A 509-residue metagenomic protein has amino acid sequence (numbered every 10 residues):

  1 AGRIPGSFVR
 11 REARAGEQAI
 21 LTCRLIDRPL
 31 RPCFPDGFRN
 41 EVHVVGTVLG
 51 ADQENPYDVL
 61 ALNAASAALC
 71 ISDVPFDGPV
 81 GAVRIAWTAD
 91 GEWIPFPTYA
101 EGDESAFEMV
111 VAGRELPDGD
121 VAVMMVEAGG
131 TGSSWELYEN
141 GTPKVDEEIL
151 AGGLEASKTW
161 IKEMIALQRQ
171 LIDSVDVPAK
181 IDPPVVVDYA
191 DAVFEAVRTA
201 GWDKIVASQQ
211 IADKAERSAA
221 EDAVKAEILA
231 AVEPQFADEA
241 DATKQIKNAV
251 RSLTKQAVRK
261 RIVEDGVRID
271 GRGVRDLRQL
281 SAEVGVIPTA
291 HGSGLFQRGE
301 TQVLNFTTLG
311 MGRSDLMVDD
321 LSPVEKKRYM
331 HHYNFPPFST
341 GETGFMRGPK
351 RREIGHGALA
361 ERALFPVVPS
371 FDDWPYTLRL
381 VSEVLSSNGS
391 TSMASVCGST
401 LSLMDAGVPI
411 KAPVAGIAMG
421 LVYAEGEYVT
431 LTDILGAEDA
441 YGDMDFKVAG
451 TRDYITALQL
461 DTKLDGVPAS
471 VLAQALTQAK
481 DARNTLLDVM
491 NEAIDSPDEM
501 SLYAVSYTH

Functional and structural regions predicted by a protein language model:
A1-V42, V48-N55, A122, E127-T142 (+4 more regions): Glycine-rich, flexible beta-strand/loop modules in the N-terminal catalytic cores of phosphate-handling
V9, A13-P35, R39-G46, N55-P75 (+2 more regions): Alpha/propeptide regions of enzymes that mature by internal proteolysis
R28-D36, I71, M311, P336-G341 (+6 more regions): Conserved helix-loop functional segments at active or binding sites
C33-V42, D77-P79, M164-D182, A215 (+6 more regions): Flexible, glycine/charged-enriched surface loops at secondary-structure junctions
P56-L69, D73, V284-T307, G389-V408: Conserved phosphate/anionic-ligand binding catalytic regions in large, soluble enzymes, centered on
P75-D203, A406-S496: Mobile "lid/hinge" segments at catalytic clefts and subdomain interfaces of large enzymes
Y189-I287: Noncatalytic alpha-helical scaffolds and linker/capping helices
T508-H509: Conserved small/polar residues in nucleotide/adenosyl-binding loops
